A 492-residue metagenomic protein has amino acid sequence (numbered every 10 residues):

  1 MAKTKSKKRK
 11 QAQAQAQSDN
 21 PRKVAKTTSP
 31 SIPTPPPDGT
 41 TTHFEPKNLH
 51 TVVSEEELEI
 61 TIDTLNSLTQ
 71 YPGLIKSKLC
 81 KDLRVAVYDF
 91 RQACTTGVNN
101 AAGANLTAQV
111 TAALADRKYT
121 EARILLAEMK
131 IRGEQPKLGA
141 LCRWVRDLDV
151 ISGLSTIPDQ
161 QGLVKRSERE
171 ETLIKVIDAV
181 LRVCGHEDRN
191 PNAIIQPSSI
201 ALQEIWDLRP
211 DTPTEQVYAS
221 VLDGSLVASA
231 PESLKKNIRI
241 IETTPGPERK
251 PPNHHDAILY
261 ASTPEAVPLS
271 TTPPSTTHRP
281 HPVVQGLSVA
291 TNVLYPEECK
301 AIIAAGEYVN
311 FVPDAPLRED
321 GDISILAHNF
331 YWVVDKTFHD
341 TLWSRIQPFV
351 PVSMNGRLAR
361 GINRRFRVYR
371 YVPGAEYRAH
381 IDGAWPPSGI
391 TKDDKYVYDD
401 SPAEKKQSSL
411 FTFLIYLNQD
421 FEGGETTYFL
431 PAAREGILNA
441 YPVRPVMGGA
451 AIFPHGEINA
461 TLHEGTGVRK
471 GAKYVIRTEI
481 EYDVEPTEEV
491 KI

Functional and structural regions predicted by a protein language model:
A2-A450, G456-I492: Fe(II)/2-oxoglutarate oxygenase catalytic core
